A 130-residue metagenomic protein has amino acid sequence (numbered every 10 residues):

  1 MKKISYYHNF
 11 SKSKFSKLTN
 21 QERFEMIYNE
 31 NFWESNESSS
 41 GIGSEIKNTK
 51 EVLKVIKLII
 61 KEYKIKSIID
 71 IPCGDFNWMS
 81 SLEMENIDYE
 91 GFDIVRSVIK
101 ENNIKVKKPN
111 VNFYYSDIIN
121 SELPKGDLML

Functional and structural regions predicted by a protein language model:
M1-S121: Conserved N-terminal segment of class I S-adenosyl-L-methionine
F113, L128-L130: Catalytic phosphate/metal-binding cores of nucleic-acid and nucleotide-processing enzymes, i.e., regions that mediate
S121-L128: A short acidic, Gly/Pro-enriched loop at the edge of an enzyme's catalytic core that lines a small-molecule cofactor
